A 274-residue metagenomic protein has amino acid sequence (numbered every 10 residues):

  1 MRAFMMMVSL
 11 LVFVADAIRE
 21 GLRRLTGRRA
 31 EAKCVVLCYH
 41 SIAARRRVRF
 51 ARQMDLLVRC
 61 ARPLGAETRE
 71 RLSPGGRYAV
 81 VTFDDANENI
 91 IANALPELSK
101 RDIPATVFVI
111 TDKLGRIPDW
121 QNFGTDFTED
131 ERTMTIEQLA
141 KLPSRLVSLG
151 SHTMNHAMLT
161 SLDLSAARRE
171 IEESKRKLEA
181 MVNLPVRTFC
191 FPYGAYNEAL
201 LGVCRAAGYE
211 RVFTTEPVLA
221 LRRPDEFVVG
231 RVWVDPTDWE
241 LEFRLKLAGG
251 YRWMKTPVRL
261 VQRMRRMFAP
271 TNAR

Functional and structural regions predicted by a protein language model:
M1-T82, N87-N93, S161-R274: C-terminal active-site subregion of NodB/CE4 polysaccharide deacetylases
A17-R24, G124-S144, E173, P217: Alpha-helical scaffolding within the catalytic cores of extracellular/periplasmic polymer-degrading hydrolases
R29, Q53-R62, P96-I103, R132-S151 (+1 more regions): Acidic (Asp/Glu)-rich catalytic clusters
L37, I42, S148-H156: Histidine-centered catalytic micro-motifs
D102-G124: A short, conserved beta-to-alpha structural element at the edge of catalytic cores that scaffolds binding
T106-T111, V147-H152, T214: Non-cysteine beta-strand/loop elements that form the S-adenosyl-L-methionine
T111-L114, T153-N155, W233: Short, flexible active-site-adjacent loop segments at beta-strand->alpha-helix junctions, enriched in small/polar
R116-D119, A157-L162: A short acidic, helix-capping loop that chelates divalent metal ions and anchors anionic groups
